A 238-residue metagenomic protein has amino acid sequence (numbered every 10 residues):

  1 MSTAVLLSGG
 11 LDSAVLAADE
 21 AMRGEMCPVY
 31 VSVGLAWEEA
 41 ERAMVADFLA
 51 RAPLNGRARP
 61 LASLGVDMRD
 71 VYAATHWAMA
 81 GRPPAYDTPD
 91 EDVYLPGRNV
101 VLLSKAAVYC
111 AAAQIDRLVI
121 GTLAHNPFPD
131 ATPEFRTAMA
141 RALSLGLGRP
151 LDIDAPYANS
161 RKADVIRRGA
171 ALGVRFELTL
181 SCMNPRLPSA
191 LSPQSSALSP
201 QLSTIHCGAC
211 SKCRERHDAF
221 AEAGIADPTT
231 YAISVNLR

Functional and structural regions predicted by a protein language model:
M1-G173, L191, L198, L202-T204: ATP-dependent adenylation/nucleotidyltransferase module used to activate substrates
D12-A14, H125, K212-E215, P228: Short, electropositive, low-hydrophobicity segments enriched in small/polar residues
V71-Y72, W77-M79, C182, F220 (+1 more regions): Short clusters of hydrophobic/aromatic residues that line enzyme substrate/ligand-binding pockets
S104, L178-L187, I205-D218: Local cysteine-cluster metal-coordination motifs and their immediate loop/turn environment, predominantly Fe-S cluster
R216-A226: Hydrophobic/basic alpha-helical segments enriched in Actinobacteria
G224-V235: Short cysteine/histidine-rich metal-coordination sites, predominantly Zn2+-binding motifs
R238: Iron-sulfur (Fe-S) cluster-binding modules
